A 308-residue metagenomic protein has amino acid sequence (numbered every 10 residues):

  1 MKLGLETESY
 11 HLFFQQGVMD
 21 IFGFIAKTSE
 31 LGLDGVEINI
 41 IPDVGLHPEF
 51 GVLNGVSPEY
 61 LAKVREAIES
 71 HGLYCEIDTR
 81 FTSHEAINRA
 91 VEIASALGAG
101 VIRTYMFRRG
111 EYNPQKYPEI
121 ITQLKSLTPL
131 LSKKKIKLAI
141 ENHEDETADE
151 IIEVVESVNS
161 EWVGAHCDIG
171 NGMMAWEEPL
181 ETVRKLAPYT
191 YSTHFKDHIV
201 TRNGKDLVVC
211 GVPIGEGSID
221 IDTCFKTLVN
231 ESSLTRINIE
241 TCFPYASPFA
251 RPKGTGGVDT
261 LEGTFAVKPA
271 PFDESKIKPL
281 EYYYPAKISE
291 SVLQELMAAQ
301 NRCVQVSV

Functional and structural regions predicted by a protein language model:
M1-F14, V18-S29, K133, A148-V163 (+2 more regions): Histidine-acidic metal/acid-base catalytic patches
K2, D34-G35, Y74, G100 (+2 more regions): Residue-level detector of anion-binding/catalytic polar loops
S9-H11, E49-N54, D78-F81, R109-P114 (+1 more regions): The substrate-binding groove and active-site-proximal loops of carbohydrate-active enzymes, especially glycoside
S9-H11, I40-V44, F81-S83, M106-G110 (+4 more regions): Active-site-proximal loop/turn and secondary-structure-junction residues that shape catalytic pockets, frequently
D20-P42, L97-V101: Catalytic domains of carbohydrate-active enzymes, especially glycoside hydrolases
E37, E76-I77, I102-R103, H194 (+1 more regions): Conserved beta-strand positions in the central sheet of alpha/beta enzyme cores
I41-P58: Aromatic-lined carbohydrate-binding/catalytic grooves of carbohydrate-active enzymes
G55-G164, W176: Active-site acidic/histidine proton-transfer and metal-coordination neighborhood in alpha/beta enzyme cores
